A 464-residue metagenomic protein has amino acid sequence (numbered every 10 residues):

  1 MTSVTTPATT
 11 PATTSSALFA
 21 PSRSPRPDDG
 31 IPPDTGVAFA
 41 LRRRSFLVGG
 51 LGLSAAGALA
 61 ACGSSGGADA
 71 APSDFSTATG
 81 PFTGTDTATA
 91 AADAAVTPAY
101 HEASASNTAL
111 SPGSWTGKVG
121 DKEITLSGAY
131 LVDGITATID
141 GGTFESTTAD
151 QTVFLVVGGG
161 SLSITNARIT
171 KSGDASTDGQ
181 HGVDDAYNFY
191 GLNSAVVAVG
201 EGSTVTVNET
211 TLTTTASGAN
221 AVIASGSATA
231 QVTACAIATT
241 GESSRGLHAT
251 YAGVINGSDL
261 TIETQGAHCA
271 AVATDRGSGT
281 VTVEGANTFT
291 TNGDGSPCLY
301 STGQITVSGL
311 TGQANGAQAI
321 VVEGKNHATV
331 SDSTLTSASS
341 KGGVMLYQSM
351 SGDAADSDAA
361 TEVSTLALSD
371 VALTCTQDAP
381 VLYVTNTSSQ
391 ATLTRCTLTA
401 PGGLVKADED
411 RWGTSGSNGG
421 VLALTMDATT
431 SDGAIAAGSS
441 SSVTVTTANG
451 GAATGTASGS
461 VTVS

Functional and structural regions predicted by a protein language model:
M1-L41, L51-L59: N-terminal secretory signal peptides
R43-L47: N-terminal export leaders
C62-A71: Bacterial lipoprotein signal-peptidase II cleavage site
G80-G84, A88-S176, V463: N-terminal segments that cap or nucleate solenoid repeat domains
A105, L110, W115, V119 (+13 more regions): All-beta strand scaffolds that present successive hydrophobic residues in beta-strands
S106, S111-D121, I169-G200, A219 (+9 more regions): Acidic/polar low-complexity surface segments
A129, T152, Q318, S357-D358 (+7 more regions): Short, T/G/N/S-enriched strand-turn elements that build extracellular solenoid repeat scaffolds
S146, K171, T214-A216, T239-T240 (+8 more regions): Residues in short coils/turns that link rungs of repeat/solenoid architectures in beta-rich domains
